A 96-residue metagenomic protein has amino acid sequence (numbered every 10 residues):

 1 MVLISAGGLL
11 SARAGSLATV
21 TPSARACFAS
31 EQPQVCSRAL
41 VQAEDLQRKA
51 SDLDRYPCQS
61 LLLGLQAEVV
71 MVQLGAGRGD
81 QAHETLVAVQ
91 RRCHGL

Functional and structural regions predicted by a protein language model:
M1-L17: Classic N-terminal secretory signal peptides
A14-L96: Post-signal/leader-peptide non-cytosolic segments of secretory proteins
